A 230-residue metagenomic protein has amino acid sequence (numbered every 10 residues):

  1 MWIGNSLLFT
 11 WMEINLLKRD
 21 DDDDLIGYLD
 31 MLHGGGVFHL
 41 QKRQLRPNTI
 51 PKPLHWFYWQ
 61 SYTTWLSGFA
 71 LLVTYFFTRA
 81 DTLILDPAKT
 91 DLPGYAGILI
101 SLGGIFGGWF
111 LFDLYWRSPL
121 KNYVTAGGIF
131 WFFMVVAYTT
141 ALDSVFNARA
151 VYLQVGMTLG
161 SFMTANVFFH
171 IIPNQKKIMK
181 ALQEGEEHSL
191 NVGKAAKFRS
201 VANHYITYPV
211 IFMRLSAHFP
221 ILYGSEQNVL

Functional and structural regions predicted by a protein language model:
M1-L230: Polytopic transmembrane helical bundles with strong interfacial aromatic enrichment
